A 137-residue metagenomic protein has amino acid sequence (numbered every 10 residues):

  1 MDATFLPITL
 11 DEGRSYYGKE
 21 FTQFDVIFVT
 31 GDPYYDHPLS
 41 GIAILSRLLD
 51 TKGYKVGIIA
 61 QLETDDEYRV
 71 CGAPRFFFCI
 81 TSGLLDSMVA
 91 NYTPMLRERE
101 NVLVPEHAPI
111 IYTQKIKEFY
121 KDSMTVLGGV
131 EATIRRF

Functional and structural regions predicted by a protein language model:
M1-F137: A short, structured N-terminal alpha-helical element that caps or precedes a catalytic domain
